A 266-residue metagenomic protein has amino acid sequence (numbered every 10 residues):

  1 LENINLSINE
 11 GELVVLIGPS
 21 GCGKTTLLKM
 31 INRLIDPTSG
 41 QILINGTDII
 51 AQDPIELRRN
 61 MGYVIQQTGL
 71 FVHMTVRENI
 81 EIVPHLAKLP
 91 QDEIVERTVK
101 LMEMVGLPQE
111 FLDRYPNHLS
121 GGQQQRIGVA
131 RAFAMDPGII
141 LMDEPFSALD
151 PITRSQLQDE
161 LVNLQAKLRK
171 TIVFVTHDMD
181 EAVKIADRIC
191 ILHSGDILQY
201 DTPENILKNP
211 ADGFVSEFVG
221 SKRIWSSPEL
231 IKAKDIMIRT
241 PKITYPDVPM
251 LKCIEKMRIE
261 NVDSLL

Functional and structural regions predicted by a protein language model:
N32: Helix-to-loop junction immediately C-terminal to a conserved catalytic motif
E81, H85, D92-E110: Conserved ABC ATPase "signature" region
Y115-L119, Q123: Conserved ABC ATPase signature
D136: Conserved catalytic motifs of ABC-family nucleotide-binding domains
Y200-D201, N209: ABC ATPase "signature
I243-L266: The conserved cystathionine-beta-synthase
